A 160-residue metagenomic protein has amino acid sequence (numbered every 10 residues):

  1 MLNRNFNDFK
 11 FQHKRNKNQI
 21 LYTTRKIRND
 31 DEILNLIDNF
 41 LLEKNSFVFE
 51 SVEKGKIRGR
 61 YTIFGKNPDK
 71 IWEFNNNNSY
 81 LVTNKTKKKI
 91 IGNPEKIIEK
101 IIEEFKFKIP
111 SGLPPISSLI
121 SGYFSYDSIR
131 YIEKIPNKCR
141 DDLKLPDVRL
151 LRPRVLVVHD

Functional and structural regions predicted by a protein language model:
M1-D160: Signature of the chorismate-utilizing enzyme
